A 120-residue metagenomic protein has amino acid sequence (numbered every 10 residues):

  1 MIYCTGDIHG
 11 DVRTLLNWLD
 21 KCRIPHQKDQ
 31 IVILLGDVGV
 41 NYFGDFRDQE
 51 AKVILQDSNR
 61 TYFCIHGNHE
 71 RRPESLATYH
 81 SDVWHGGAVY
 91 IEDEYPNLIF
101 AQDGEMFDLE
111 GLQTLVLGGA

Functional and structural regions predicted by a protein language model:
M1-Y3: Extreme N-terminal starter segment of soluble prokaryotic enzymes
T5, D11-L109: Core catalytic region of metal-dependent phosphoesterases/phosphodiesterases, especially metallo-beta-lactamase-like
P96, E110-A120: Active-site-proximal loop/helix segment associated with metal-binding centers of metalloenzymes
